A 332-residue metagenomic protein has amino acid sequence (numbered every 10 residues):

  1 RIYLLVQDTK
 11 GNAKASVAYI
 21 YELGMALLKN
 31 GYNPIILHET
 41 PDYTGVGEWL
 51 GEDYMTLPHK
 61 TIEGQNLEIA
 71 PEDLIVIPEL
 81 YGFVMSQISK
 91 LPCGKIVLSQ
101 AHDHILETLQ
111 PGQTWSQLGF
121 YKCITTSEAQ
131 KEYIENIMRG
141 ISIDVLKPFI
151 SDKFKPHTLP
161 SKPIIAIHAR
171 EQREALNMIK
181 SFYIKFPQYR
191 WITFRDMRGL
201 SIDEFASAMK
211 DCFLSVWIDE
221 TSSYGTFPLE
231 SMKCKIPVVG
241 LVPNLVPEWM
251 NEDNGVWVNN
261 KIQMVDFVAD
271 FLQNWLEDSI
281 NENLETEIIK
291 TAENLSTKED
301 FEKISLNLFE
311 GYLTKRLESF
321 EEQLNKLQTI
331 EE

Functional and structural regions predicted by a protein language model:
R1-L74, A206, V239-V246, W257-N259 (+6 more regions): N-terminal pre-catalytic "stem/leader" segment of glycosyltransferase-like enzymes
S16-Y19, E132-F205: Conserved catalytic-core segment of nucleotide-activated headgroup transferases in glycan assembly
I35, Y43-F120: Extended catalytic core of nucleotide-activated donor transferases of GT-like folds
A206, L229-K233, P247-E248: Short alpha-helical segment that forms part of, or immediately flanks, the ligand-binding pocket in carbohydrate-active
F213, K235: A short alpha->beta transition loop at the rim of the catalytic pocket in nucleotide-sugar-dependent
E220: Aromatic "clamp/platform" in nucleotide-sugar-dependent glycosyltransferases that forms part of the donor/acceptor
E248-Q273: Change "using UDP/GDP/dTDP sugars" to "using nucleotide sugars
L276-E331: A charged, aromatic-enriched C-terminal amphipathic alpha-helix characteristic of glycosyltransferases across folds
